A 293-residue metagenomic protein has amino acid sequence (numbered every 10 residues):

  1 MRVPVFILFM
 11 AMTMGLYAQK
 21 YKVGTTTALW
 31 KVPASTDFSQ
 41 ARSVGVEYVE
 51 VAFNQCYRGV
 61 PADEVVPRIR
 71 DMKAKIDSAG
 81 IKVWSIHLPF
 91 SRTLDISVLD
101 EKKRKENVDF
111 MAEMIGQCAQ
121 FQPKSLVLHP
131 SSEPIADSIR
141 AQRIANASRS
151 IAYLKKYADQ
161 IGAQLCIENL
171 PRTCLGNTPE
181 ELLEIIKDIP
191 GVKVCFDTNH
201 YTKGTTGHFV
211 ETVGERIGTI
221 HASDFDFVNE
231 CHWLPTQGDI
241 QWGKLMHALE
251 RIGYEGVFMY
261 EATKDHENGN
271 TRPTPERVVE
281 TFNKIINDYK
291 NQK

Functional and structural regions predicted by a protein language model:
M1-K20: Bacterial Sec-dependent N-terminal signal peptides
M14-A119, K193, E276-K293: N-terminal pre-domain/capping segments
Q19-V23, K31-E47, A152, Q160 (+1 more regions): Histidine-acidic metal/acid-base catalytic patches
T25-L29, V51-F53, S85-F90, L128-P130 (+4 more regions): A cross-domain feature marking catalytic cores of carbohydrate-active enzymes and several ubiquitous metabolic/repair
D37, R42, D77-A79, D95-K193: Active-site acidic/histidine proton-transfer and metal-coordination neighborhood in alpha/beta enzyme cores
F53-R58, S91-T93, E133-I135, D224-C231: Conserved radical SAM core fold
Y57-R58, L94, E133-I135, P171-L175 (+2 more regions): Short, small-residue-enriched loops and turns at beta-alpha junctions that line or gate enzyme active sites
V60-E64, I96-K102, D137-R143, G207 (+2 more regions): Short, solvent-exposed loop/turn segments at secondary-structure boundaries
